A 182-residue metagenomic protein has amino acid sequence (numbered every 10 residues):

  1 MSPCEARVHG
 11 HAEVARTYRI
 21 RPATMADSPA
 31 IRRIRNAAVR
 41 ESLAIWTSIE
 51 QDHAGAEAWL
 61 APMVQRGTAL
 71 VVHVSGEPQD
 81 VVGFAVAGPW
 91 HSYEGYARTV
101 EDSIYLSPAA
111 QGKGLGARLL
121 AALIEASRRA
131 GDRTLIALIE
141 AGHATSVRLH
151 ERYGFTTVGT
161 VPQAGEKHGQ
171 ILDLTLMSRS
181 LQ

Functional and structural regions predicted by a protein language model:
P3-C4, M25, I49-A109, L120-A121 (+1 more regions): Acetyl-CoA-dependent GNAT
E5-R7, R98, Y153, Q163-Q182: C-terminal "cap" of GNAT-fold acetyltransferases
R19-R33: A short beta-loop-alpha structural element at the N-terminal edge of CoA-dependent acyl/N-acetyltransferase catalytic
R32-W59: Conserved GNAT-fold acetyl-CoA-binding loop/helix
V86-P89, E94, I136-I139, T156-D173: Conserved catalytic-core motifs of GNAT/GCN5-like acyltransferases
Q111, A137-V147: Conserved beta-strand-loop-alpha-helix junction that forms the acyl-donor binding cleft
G112-S127, R148-R152: Conserved acetyl-CoA-binding loop-helix of GNAT-fold acetyltransferases
S127-I139: Conserved GNAT acetyl-CoA-binding A-motif
